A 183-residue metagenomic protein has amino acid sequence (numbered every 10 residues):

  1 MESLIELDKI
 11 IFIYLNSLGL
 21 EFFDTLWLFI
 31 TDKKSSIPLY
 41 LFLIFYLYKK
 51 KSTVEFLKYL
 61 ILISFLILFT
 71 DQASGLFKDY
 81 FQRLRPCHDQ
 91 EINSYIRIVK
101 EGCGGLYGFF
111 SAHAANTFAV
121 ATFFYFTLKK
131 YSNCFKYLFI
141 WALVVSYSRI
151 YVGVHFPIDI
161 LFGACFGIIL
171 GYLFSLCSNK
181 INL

Functional and structural regions predicted by a protein language model:
M1-L39, S74-L106: N-terminal transmembrane-helix/juxtamembrane module of multi-pass inner/ER membrane proteins
L18, F22, K50, D79-H88 (+3 more regions): Membrane-interface elements of multi-pass transporters and channels
W27, V54, K58-L66, C134-Y137 (+1 more regions): Alpha-helical transmembrane segments of integral membrane proteins
K34, I61-L76, L161, C165-L173: Hydrophobic, lipid-facing residues on alpha-helical transmembrane segments of integral membrane proteins
L39-K50, T117-Y125: Hydrophobic, aromatic-rich transmembrane alpha-helices and their immediate juxtamembrane boundary segments
L43-A73: Interfacial segments of alpha-helical transmembrane regions
I63-K78, F135-S148: Small-polar-interrupted transmembrane alpha-helices in polytopic inner-membrane proteins
R97-L183: Membrane-embedded catalytic cores of phosphoryl/pyrophosphoryl-handling enzymes
